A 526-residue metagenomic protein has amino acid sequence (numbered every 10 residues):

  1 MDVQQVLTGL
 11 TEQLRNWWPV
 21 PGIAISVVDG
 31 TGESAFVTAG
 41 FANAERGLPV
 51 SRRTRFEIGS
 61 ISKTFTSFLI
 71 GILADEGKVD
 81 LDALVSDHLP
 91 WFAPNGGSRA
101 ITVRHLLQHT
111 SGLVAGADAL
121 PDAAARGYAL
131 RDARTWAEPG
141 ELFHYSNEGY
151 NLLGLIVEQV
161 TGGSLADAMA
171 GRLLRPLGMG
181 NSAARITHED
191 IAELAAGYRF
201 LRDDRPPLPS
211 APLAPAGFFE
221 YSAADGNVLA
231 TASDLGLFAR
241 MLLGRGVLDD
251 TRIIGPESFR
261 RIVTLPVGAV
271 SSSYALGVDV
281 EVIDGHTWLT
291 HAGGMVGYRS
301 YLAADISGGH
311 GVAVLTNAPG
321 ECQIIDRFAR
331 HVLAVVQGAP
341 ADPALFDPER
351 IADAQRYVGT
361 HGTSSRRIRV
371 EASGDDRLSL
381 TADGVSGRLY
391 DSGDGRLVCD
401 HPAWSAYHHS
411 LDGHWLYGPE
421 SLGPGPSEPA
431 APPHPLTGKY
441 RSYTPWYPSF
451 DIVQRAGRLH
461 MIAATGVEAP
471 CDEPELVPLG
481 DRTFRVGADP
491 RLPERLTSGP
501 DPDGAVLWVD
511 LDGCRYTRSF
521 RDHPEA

Functional and structural regions predicted by a protein language model:
M1-I58, K78-A83, P94, P121-R134 (+1 more regions): Short, conserved catalytic-motif segment at the N-terminal edge
P19-G22, V296-Y298, R366: Short, small/polar residue-rich loop motifs at catalytic or cofactor-binding pockets
G32-N43, N95-I306: Short, surface-exposed loop or secondary-structure junction motifs that flank catalytic or metal-binding residues
A35-V37, Y301-A318, H414-G418, L507-L511: Short, well-ordered beta-strand elements
F56-G59, F143-Y145: Catalytic tyrosine of NAD(P)H-dependent dehydrogenase/reductases that use a Tyr as the general acid/base
M295-Q337: Structured C-terminal helix/loop/strand segments within mature extracytoplasmic catalytic/sensor domains
H331-A526: Peripheral terminal and inter-domain segments
